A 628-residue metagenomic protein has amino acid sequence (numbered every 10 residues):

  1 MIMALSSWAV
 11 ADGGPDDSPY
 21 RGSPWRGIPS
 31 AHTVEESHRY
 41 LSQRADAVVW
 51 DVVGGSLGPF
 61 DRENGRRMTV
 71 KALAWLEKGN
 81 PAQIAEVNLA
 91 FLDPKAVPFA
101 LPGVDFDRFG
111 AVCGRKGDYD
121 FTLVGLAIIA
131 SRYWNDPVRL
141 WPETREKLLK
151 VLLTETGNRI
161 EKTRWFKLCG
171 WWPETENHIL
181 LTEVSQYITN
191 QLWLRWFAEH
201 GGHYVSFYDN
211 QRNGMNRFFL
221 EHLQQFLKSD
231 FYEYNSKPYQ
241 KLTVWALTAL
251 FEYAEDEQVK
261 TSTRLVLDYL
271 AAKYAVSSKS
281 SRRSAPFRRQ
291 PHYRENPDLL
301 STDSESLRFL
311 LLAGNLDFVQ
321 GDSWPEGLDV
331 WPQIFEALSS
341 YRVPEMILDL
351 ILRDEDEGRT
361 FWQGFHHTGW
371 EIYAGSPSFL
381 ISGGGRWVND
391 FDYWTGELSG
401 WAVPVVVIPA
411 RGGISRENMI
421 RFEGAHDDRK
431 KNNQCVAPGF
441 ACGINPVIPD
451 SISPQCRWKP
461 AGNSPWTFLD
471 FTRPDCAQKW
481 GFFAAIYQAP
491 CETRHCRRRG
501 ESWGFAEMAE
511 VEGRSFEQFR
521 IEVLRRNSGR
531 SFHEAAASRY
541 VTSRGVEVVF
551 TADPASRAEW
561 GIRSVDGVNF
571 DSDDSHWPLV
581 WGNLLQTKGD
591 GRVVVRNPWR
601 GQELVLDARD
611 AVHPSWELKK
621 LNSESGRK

Functional and structural regions predicted by a protein language model:
M1-S6: Bacterial N-terminal signal peptides
D12, I84, N88, V184 (+5 more regions): Generic hydrophobic/packing signal
D12-L181, H203-F219, G314-K628: Ser/Thr/Asn(+Pro)-rich, low-complexity disordered segments
S131-Q240, V244, T248-A275, S280: Eukaryote-skewed repeat-based solenoidal scaffolds used as protein-protein interaction platforms, primarily
T248, E257, T261-L328: Extended amphipathic alpha-helical segments with heptad-repeat/coiled-coil character used for oligomerization, fusion
